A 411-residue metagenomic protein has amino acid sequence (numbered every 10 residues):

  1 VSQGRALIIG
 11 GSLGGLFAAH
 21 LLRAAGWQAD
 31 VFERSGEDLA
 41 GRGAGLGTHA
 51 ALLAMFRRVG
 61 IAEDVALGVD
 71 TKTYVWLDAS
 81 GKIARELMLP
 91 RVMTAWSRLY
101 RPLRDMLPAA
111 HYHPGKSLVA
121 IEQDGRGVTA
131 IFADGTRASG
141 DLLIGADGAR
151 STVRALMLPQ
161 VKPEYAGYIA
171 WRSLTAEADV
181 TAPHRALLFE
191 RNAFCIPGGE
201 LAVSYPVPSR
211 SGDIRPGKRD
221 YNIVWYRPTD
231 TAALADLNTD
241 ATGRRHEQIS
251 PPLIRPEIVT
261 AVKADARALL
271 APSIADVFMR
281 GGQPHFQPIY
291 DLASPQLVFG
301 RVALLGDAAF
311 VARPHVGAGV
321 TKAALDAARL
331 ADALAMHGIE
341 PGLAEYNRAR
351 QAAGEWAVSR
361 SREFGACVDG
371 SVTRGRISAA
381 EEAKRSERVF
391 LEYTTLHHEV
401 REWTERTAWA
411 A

Functional and structural regions predicted by a protein language model:
V1, R137, G217, P295-V298: Short, flexible hinge/linker loops that cap or flank conserved catalytic cores
V1-A6, A25, G41, T48-D179 (+1 more regions): Conserved N-terminal helical subregion
S2-G4, A24, A268, P272-D276 (+3 more regions): C-terminal helical "tail/cap" subdomain of flavin- and related membrane-associated enzymes
I8-A24, Q28-D30, S35, I144-G145 (+3 more regions): Conserved mid-domain beta->alpha element of the FAD-binding
A18, G41, Q123, V153-L156 (+3 more regions): Short glycine-/acidic-enriched loop or helix-start segments at secondary-structure transitions that form or flank
L87-L89, A95, Y100, V180-M279: Conserved FAD/dinucleotide-binding core of flavoprotein oxidoreductases
R101, G115-V119, A130-G135, I223 (+4 more regions): Flavin (primarily FAD) cofactor-binding/catalytic cores of flavoenzymes
S151, A170, L201-V203, R210 (+1 more regions): Histidine-centered metal-chelating micro-motifs
